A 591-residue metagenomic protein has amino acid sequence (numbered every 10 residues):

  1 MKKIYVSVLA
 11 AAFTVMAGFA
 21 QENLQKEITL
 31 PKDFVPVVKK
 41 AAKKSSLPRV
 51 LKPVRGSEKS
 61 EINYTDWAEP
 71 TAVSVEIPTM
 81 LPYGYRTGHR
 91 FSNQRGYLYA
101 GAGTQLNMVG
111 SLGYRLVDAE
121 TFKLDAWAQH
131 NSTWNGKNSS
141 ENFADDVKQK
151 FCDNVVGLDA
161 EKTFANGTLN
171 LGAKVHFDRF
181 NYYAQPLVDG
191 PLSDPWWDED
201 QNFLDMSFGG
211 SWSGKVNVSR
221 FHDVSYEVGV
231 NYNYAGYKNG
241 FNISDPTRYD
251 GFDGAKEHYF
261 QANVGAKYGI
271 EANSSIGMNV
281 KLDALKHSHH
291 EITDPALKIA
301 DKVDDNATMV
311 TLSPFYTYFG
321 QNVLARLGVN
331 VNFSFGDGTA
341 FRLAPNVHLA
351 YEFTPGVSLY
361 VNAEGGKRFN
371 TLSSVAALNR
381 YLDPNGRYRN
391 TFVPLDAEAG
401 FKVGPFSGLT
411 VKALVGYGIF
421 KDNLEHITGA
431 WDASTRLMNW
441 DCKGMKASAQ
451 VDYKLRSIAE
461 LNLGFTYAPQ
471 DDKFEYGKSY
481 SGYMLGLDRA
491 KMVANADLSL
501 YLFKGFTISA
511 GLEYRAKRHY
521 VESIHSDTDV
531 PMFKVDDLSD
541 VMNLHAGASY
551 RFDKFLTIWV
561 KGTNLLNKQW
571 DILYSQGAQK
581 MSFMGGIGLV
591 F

Functional and structural regions predicted by a protein language model:
N23, N63, A68-P70, Y550 (+2 more regions): Outer-membrane beta-barrel "beta-signal"
P78-M80, H89-L98, A102-S140, Q149-V156 (+1 more regions): Outer-membrane beta-barrel translocator/receptor signature
S92-Q94, L106-M108, K150-V156, D200-F208 (+8 more regions): Residues that define the transmembrane beta-barrel architecture of outer-membrane proteins
A102-T104, H130-W134, V175-N181, G214 (+11 more regions): Transmembrane beta-strands of outer-membrane beta-barrel pores
L112-L116, L158-K162, F208-V216, A262-Y268 (+11 more regions): Residues on the lipid-exposed face of transmembrane beta-strands in outer-membrane beta-barrel proteins
T121-L124, N166-N170, N217-S225, I270-M278 (+9 more regions): Repeated loop/turn-to-beta-strand initiation elements of outer-membrane beta-barrel proteins
T133-K137, F143-C152, G172-D223, N231-Y259: Flexible loop and strand-edge segments within Gram-negative outer membrane beta-barrel domains
S374-N390, F420-C442, A468-N495, R515-R551 (+1 more regions): Outer-membrane beta-barrel domain signature, especially the mid-to-C-terminal portions of large Gram-negative OMP
